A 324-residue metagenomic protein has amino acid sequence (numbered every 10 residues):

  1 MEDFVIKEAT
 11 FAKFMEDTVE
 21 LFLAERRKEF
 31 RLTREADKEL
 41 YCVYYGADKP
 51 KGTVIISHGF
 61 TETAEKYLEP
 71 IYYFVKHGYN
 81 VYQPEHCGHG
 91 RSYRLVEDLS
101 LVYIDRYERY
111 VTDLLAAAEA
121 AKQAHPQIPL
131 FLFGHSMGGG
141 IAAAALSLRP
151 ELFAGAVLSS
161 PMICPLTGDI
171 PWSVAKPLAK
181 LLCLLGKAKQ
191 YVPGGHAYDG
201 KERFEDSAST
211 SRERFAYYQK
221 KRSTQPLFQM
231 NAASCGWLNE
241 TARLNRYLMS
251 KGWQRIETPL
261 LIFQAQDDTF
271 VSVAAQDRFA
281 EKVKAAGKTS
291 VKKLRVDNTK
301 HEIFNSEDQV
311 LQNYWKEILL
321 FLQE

Functional and structural regions predicted by a protein language model:
M1-T33, L40-Y45: An N-terminal hydrophobic leader/cap segment in hydrolases
K51, G59-E62: Active-site glycine-rich loops that stabilize anionic/oxyanionic intermediates across multiple enzyme folds
A64, I71-E97: Conserved alpha/beta-hydrolase
V102-K122: Alpha/beta-hydrolase active-site loop
A142-L227: Alpha/beta-hydrolase-fold enzymes
I256, I262-Q264, D268: Short beta-strand/loop motif that positions the catalytic acidic residue of the alpha/beta-hydrolase fold
T258, S272-K282: Short alpha-helix in the alpha/beta-hydrolase fold that links the catalytic acid
S290-E324: Catalytic active-site module of serine/aspartate enzymes centered on a nucleophile-bearing elbow/loop
